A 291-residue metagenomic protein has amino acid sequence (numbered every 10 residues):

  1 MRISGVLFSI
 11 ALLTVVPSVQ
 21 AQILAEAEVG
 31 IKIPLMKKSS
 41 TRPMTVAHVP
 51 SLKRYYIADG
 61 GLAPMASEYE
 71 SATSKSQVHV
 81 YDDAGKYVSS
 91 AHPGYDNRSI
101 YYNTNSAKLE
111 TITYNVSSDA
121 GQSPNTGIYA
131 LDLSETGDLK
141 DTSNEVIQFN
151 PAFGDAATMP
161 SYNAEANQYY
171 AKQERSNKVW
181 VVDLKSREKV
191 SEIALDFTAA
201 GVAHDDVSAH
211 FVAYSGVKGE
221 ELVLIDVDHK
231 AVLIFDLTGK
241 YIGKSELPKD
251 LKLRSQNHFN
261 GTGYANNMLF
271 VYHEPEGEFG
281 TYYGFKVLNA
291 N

Functional and structural regions predicted by a protein language model:
I23-L35, H79, Y87-P93, D138-N150 (+2 more regions): Beta-propeller fold detector
L35-A66: Beta-strand-rich domains and repeat architectures in extracellular enzymes and scaffolds, especially beta-propellers
S40-A47, P93-N105, Q148-N163, A200-Y214 (+1 more regions): Repeated scaffold domains used in trafficking and secretory/extracellular systems, primarily beta-propellers
L52-K53, N105-A107, E165-N167, G219-E221 (+1 more regions): Short coil/turn segments that connect the beta-strands within blades of beta-propeller domains
I57-A58, T111, A171, L224 (+1 more regions): Residue position within the beta-strands of beta-propeller blades
G61-S67, N115-G121, R175-K178, D228-A231 (+1 more regions): Short glycine/acidic-enriched loop and turn motifs that connect beta-strands
Y81-A84, D132-G137, D183-R187, D236-K240 (+1 more regions): Short loop/turn segments that connect beta-strands within beta-propeller blades
Q256-N291: Blade-level signature of beta-propeller repeat domains, shared across WD40, Kelch, NHL, RCC1 and BNR/Asp-box propellers
